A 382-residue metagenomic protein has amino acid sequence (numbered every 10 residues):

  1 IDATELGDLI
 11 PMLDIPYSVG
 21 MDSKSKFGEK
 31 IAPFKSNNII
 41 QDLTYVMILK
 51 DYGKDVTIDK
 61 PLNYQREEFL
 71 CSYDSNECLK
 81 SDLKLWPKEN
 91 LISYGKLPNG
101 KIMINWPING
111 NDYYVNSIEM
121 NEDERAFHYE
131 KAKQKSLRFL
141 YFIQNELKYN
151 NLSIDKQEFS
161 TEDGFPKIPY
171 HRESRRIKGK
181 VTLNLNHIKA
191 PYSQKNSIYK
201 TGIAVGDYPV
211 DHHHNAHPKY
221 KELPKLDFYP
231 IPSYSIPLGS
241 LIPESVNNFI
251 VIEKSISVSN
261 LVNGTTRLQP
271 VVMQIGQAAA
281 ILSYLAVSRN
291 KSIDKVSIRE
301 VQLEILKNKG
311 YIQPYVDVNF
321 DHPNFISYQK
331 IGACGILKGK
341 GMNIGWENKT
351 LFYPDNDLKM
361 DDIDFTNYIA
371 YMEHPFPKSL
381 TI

Functional and structural regions predicted by a protein language model:
A3-I305: Flavin (FAD/FMN)-binding glycine-rich loop and adjacent Rossmann-like elements that form
D14, Q144, Y284, S288 (+4 more regions): Sec-exported extracytoplasmic/periplasmic mature domains
Y17, I293, I312-Q313, K338-G339: Residue-level detector of short coil/turn "hinge" positions at structural boundaries
K295-S327: Long, well-structured alpha-helical subdomains associated with metal-dependent extracellular/ecto-lumenal hydrolases
P314-Y328, G332-I382: Extracytoplasmic Gram-positive cell-surface binding/anchoring modules and repeats
